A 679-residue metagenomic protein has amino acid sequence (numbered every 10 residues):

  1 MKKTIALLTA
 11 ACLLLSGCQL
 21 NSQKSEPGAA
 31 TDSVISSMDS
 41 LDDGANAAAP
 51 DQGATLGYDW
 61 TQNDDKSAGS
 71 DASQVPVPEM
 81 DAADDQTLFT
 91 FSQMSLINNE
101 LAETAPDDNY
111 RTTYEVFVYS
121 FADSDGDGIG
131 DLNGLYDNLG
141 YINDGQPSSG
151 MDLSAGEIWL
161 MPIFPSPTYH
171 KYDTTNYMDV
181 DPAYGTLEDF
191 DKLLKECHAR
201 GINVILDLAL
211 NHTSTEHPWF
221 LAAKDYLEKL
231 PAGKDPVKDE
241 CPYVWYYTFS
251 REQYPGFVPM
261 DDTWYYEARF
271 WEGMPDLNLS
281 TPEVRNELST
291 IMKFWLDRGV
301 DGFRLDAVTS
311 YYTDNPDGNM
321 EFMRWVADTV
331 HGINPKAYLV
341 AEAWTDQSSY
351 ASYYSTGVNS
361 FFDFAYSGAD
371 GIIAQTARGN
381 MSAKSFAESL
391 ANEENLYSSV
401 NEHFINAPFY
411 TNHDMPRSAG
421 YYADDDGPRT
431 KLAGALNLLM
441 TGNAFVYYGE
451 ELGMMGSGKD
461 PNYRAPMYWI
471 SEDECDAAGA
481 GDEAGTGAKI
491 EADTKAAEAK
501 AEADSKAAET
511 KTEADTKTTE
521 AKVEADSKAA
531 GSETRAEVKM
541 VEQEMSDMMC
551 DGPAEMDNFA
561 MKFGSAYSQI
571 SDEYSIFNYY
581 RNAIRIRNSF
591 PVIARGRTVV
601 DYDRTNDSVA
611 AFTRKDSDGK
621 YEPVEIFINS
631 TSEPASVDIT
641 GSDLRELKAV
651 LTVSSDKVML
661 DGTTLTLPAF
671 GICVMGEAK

Functional and structural regions predicted by a protein language model:
M1-L8: Positively charged n-region of N-terminal signal peptides that target proteins for export
L15-G17: C-terminal motif of bacterial Sec signal peptides marking the signal peptidase cleavage site
Q19-A45: Short, low-complexity, disordered segments immediately C-terminal to signal peptides in bacterial exported proteins
L20-Q23, G53-D64, G69, V75-N286 (+3 more regions): Acidic/aromatic-lined carbohydrate-recognition and catalytic surfaces of CAZymes acting on diverse glycans
F91, A391, H403, F409-N412 (+6 more regions): Loop/helix patches that line or flank the sugar-binding groove of alpha-linked glycan CAZymes
T215-E216, L221-A222, Y226-S250, A327-D328 (+1 more regions): Conserved alpha/beta catalytic core and glycan-binding cleft of carbohydrate-active enzymes
P634-S655: Beta-strand-rich binding/interaction modules
L660-K679: C-terminal beta-strand-rich structural cap/linker in extracellular carbohydrate-active enzymes
